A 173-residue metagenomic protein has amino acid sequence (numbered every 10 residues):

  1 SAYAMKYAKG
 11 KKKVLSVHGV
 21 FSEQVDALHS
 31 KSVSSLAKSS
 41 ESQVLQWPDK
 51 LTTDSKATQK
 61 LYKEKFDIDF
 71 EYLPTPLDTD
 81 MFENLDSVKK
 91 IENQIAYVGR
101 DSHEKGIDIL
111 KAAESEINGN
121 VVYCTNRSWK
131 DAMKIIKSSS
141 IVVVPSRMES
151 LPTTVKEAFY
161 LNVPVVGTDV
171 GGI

Functional and structural regions predicted by a protein language model:
A8-D26, T52: Active-site proximal beta-strand in glycosyltransferases
S32-L51: Membrane-proximal helix-turn-helix segments that form the acceptor-binding/catalytic region of lipid-linked
T52, V88-K105, K111-E114: Conserved donor-binding/catalytic core segment of Leloir-type glycosyltransferases
A57, P76: Carbohydrate-associated surface elements
M133, P152-Y160, G171: Short alpha-helical segment that forms part of, or immediately flanks, the ligand-binding pocket in carbohydrate-active
K134-S139: Short alpha-helical donor nucleotide-sugar binding micro-motif in glycosyltransferases
R147: Aromatic "clamp/platform" in nucleotide-sugar-dependent glycosyltransferases that forms part of the donor/acceptor
P164-G167: Short hydrophobic beta-strand element within catalytic cores of glycosyltransferases and related nucleotide-activated
